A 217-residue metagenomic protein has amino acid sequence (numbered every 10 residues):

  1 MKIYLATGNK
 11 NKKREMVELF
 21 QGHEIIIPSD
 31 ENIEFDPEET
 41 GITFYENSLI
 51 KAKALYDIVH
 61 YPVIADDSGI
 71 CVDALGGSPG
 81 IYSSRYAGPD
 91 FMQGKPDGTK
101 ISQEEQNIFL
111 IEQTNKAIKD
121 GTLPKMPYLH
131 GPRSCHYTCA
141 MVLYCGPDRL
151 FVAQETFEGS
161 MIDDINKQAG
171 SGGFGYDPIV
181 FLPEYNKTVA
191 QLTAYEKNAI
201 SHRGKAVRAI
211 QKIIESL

Functional and structural regions predicted by a protein language model:
K2-Y4, N11-L217: Anionic-ligand binding patches
